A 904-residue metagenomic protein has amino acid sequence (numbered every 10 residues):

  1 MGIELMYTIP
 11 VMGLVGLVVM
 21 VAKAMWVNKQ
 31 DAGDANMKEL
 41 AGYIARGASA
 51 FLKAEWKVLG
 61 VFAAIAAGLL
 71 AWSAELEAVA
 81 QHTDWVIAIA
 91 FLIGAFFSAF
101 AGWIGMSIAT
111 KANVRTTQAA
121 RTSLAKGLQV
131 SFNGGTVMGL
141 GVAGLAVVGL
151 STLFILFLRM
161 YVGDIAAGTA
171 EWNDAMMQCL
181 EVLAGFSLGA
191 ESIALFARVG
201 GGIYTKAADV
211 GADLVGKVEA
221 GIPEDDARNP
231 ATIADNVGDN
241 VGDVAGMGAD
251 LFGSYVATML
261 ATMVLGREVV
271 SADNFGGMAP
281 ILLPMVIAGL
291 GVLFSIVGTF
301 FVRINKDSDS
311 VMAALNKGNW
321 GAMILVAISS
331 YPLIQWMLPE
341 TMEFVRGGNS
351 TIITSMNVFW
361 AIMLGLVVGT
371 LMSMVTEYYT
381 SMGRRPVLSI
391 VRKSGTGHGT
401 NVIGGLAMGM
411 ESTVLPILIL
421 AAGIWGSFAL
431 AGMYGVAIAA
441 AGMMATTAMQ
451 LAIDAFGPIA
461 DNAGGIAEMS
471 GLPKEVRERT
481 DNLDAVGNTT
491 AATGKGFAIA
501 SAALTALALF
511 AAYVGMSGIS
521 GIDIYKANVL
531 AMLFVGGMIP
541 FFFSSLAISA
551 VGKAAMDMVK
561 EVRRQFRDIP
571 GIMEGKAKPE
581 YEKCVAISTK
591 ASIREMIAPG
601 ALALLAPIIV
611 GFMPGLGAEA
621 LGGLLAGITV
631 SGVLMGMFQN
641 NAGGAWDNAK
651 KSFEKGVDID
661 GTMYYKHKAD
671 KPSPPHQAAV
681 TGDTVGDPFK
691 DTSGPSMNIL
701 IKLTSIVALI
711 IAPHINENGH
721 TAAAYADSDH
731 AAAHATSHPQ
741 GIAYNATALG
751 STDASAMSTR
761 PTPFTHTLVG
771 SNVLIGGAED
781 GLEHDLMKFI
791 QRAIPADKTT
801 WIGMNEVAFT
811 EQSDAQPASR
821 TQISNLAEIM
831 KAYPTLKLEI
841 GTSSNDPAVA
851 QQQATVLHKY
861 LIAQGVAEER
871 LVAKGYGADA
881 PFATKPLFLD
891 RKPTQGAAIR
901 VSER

Functional and structural regions predicted by a protein language model:
M1-Y744: Hydrophobic packing and interface segments
L40, M558, S819-Q822, Q853 (+1 more regions): Hydrophobic alpha-helical membrane-association signature
A50, N825-I829, Y860-L861: A generic secondary-structure signal
A726, H730-K837, E869, S902-R904: Periplasmic peptidoglycan-binding/tethering modules of Gram-negative envelope proteins
N805, A827, S844, T855-L857: Membrane-proximal structural modules of membrane-associated proteins and complexes
E811, T842-S844: Short glycine-centered, acidic/aromatic-flanked micro-motifs in structured strand/loop junctions that mark active-site
A832-T842, V849-F882, P893-R904: A non-catalytic structural micro-motif
K885-F888: Outer-membrane beta-barrel translocator domains and adjoining extracellular loop/strand segments of Gram-negative
